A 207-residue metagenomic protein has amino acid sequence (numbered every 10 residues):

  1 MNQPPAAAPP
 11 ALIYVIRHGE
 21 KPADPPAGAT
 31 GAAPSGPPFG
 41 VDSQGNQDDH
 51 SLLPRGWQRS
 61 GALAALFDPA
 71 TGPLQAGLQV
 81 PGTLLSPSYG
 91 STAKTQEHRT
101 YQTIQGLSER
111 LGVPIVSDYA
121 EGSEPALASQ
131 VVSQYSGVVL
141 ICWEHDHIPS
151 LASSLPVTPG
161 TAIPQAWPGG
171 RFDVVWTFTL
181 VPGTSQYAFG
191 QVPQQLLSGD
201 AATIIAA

Functional and structural regions predicted by a protein language model:
P4-S136, H147-A207: Active-site-proximal alpha-helix that buttresses catalytic centers in soluble enzyme cores
V139: Mobile, glycine-rich extracellular loop/lid and propeptide segments that shape or gate substrate/ligand access
C142-E144: Short beta-strand segments
